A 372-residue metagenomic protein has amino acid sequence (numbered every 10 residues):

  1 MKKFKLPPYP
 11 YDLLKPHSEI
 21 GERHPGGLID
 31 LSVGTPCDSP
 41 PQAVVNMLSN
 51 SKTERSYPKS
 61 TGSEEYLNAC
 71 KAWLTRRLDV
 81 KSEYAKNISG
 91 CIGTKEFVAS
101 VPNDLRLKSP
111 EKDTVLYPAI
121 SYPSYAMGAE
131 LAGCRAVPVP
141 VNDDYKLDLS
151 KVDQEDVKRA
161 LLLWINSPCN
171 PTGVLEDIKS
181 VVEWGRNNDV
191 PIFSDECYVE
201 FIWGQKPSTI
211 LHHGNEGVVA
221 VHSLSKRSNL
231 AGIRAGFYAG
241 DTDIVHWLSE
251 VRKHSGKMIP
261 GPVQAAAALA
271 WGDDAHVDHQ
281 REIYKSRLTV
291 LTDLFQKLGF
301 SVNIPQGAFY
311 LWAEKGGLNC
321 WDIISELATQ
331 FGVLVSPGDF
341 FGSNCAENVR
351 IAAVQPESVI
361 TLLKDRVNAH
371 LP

Functional and structural regions predicted by a protein language model:
K2-E96, W271, P372: N-terminal small-domain helix-loop-helix segment of the aminotransferase-like
N103-I165: PLP-dependent aminotransferase-like
A132, N187-N188, L298, F331: Helix C-cap/helix->beta junction micro-motif
N142-Q205: Active-site phosphate-binding strand-loop segment of PLP-dependent enzymes
G217-Q296, F300-P305: PLP-dependent aminotransferase class I/II
Y284-K285, L298-Q330: Conserved PLP-binding catalytic core of the aspartate aminotransferase-like
E326-V335, F341-P372: PLP-dependent enzyme catalytic core of the Aspartate aminotransferase-like
